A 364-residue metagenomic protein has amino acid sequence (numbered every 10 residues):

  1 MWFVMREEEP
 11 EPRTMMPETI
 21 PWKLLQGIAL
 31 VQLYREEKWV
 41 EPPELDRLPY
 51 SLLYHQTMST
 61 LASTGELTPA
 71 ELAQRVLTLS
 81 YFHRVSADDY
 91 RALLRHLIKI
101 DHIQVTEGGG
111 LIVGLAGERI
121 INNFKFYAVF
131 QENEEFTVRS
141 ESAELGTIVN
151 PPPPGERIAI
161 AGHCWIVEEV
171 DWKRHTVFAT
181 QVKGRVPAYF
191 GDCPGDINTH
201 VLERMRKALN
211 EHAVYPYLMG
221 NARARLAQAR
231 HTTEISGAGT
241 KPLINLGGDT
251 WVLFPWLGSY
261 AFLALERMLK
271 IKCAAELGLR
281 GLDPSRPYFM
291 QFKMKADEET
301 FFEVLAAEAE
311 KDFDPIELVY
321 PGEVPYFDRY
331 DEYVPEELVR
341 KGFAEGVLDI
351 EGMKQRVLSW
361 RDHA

Functional and structural regions predicted by a protein language model:
M1-L45: Conserved segment of the helicase C-terminal RecA-like domain
F3, N133, D171-N245, E298-A364: Terminal, basic amphipathic appendages of nucleotide-handling enzymes
V4-E7, L30-E37, T60-T64, L79 (+3 more regions): Conserved, well-folded catalytic cores of nucleic-acid-processing and energy-transducing macromolecular machines
E9-P10, E144-T147, P187, L253-L265 (+1 more regions): Short, surface-exposed beta-strand/loop "edge" segments at domain boundaries and coil↔beta transitions
P17, P21-I28, S51-Y54, A87 (+1 more regions): Amphipathic alpha-helical transducer elements in NTP-driven molecular machines
K38-C164, V170, N245-Y260, K272-S285: C-terminal accessory/connector segments of nucleic-acid motor ATPases
L111, H175-T180, R280-E303: A generic structural motif
A222-R223, A227-T233, G239-K272, F292: C-terminal helical accessory/scaffold domains
